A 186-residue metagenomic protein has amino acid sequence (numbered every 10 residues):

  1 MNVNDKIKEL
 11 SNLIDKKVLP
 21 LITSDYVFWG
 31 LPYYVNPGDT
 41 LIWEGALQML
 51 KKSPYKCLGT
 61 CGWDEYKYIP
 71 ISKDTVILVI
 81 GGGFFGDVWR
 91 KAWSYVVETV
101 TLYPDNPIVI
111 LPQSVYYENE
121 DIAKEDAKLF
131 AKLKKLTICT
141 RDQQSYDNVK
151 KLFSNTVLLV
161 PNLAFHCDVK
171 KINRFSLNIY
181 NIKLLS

Functional and structural regions predicted by a protein language model:
M1-S186: Active-site anion-handling motifs in enzyme catalytic cores
